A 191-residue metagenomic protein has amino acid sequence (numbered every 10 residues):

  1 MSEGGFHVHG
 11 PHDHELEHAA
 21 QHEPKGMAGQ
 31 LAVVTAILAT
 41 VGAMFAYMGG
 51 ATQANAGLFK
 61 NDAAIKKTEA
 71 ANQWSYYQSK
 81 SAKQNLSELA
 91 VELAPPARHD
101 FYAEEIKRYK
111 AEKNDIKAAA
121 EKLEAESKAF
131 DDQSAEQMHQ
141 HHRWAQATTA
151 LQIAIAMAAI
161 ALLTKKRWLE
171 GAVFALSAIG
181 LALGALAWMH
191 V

Functional and structural regions predicted by a protein language model:
M1-V34: N-terminal positive-inside, membrane-proximal cytosolic segments immediately preceding the first
H18, G50-H142: Cytosol/matrix-facing amphipathic helices and coiled-coil assembly/linker segments of eukaryotic membrane proteins
H22-K25, G29, V33-A36, Q137 (+2 more regions): Generic hydrophobic-segment detector
E23, Q30, T149, I153-V191: Juxtamembrane interface at the cytosolic side of transmembrane helices
A32-Y47: Hydrophobic membrane-insertion alpha-helices, especially the h-region of bacterial N-terminal signal peptides
G42, A63, W74-Y77, A150 (+1 more regions): Long, contiguous hydrophobic alpha-helical segments, chiefly transmembrane helices and signal peptides
M44, M48-A51, R98-D100, K107-K110 (+4 more regions): Terminal, low-complexity, charged helical segments
Q140-A150: Structural signature of hydrophobic alpha-helical transmembrane segments
